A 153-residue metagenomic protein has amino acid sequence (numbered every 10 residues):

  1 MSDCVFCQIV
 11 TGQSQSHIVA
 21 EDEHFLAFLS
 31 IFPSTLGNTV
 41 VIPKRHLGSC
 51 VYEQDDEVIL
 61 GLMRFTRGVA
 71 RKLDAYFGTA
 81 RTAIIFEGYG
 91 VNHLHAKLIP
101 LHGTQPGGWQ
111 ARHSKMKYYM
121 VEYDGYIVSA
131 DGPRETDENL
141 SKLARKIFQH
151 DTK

Functional and structural regions predicted by a protein language model:
M1-K153: HIT superfamily nucleotide-processing domains
